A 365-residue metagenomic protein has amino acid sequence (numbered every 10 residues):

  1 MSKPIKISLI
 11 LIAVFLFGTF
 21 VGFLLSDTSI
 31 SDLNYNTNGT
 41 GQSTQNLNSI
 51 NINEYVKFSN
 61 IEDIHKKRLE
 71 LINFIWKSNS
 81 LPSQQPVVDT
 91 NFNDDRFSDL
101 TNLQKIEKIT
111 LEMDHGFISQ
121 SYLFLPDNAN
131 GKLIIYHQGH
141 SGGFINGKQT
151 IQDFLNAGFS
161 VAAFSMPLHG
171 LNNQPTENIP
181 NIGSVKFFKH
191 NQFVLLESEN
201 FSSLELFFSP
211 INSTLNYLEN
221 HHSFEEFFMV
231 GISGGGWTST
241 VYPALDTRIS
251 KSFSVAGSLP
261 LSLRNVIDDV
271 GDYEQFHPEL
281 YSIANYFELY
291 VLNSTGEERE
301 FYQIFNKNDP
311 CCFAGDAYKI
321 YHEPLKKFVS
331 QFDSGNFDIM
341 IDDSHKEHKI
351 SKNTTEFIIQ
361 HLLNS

Functional and structural regions predicted by a protein language model:
M1-L16: N-terminal Sec-pathway targeting helices
D32-L81: N-terminal pre-domain segments of enzymes
S83-N128: N-terminal cap/lid segment of alpha/beta-hydrolase-fold proteins
S121, N130-G139: Short beta-strand element of the alpha/beta-hydrolase
G139-S209: Cap/lid segment of the alpha/beta-hydrolase catalytic domain
N212-Y273: Primarily recognizes the serine-hydrolase "nucleophile elbow" in alpha/beta-hydrolase and SGNH/GDSL folds
P260-D333: The feature captures the conserved acid-bearing segment of alpha/beta-hydrolase catalytic domains
K326-S365: C-terminal catalytic histidine-bearing segment of alpha/beta-hydrolase fold enzymes
